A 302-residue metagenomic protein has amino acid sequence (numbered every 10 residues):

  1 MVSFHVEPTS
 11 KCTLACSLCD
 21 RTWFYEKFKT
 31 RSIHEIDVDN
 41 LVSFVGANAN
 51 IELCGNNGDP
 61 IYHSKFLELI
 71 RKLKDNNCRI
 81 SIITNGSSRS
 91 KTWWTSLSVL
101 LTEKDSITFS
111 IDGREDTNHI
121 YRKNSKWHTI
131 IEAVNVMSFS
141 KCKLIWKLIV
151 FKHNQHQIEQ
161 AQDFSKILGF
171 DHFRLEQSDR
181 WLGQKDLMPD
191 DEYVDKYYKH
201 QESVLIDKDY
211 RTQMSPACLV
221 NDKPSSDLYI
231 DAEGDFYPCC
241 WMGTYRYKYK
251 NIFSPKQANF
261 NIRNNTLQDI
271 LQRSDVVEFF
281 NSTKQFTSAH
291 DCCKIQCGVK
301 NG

Functional and structural regions predicted by a protein language model:
M1-T22, N48-G55, S225-G234: N-terminal pre-triad scaffold of radical SAM enzymes
E7, W23-I36, F44, R71 (+4 more regions): Radical SAM enzyme [4Fe-4S]-AdoMet core and its adjacent flexible, acidic and glycine-rich loops/tails across
K11-R21, S288-K300: Local cysteine-cluster metal-coordination motifs and their immediate loop/turn environment, predominantly Fe-S cluster
T13-A15, H34, K65, K126: Active-site helix-initiating loop/hinge in glycosyltransferases
C16-C19, I82, W146: Hydrophobic packing within well-folded, soluble alpha/beta domains
K27-I83, S87-E103: Conserved Radical SAM active-site core
H63, K91, Q272-S274, S282: Polar helix-capping/helix-linker motif
Y247-K248, K300-G302: Extracellular/mature segments of secreted proteins
